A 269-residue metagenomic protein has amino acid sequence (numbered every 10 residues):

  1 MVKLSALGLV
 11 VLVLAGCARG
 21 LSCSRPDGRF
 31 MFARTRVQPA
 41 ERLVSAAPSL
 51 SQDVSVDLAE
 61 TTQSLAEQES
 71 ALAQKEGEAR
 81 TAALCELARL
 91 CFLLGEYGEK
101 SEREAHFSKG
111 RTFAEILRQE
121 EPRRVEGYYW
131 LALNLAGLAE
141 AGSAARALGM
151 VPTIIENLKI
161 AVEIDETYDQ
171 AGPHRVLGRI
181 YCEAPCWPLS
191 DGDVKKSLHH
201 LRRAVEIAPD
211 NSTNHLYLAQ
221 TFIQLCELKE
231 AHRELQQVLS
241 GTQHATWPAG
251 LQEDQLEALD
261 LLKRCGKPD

Functional and structural regions predicted by a protein language model:
M1-V2: N-terminal secretory signal peptides that target proteins for export/translocation
S5-G16: Bacterial N-terminal signal peptides
A18-A171, I207, L228, H232-D269: N-terminal alpha-helical interaction modules that lie
L90-C91, N134-L138, V176-E183, T221-F222: Hydrophobic face of amphipathic alpha-helices that form TPR/SEL1-like repeat modules and related alpha-solenoid
D165-C186: Histidine/lysine/aspartate-rich catalytic loop segments that bind and position anionic ligands
H199-H200, A204: Solenoidal tandem-repeat scaffolds enriched in leucines and small polar residues
A208-H215: Alpha-solenoid helical repeat architecture
